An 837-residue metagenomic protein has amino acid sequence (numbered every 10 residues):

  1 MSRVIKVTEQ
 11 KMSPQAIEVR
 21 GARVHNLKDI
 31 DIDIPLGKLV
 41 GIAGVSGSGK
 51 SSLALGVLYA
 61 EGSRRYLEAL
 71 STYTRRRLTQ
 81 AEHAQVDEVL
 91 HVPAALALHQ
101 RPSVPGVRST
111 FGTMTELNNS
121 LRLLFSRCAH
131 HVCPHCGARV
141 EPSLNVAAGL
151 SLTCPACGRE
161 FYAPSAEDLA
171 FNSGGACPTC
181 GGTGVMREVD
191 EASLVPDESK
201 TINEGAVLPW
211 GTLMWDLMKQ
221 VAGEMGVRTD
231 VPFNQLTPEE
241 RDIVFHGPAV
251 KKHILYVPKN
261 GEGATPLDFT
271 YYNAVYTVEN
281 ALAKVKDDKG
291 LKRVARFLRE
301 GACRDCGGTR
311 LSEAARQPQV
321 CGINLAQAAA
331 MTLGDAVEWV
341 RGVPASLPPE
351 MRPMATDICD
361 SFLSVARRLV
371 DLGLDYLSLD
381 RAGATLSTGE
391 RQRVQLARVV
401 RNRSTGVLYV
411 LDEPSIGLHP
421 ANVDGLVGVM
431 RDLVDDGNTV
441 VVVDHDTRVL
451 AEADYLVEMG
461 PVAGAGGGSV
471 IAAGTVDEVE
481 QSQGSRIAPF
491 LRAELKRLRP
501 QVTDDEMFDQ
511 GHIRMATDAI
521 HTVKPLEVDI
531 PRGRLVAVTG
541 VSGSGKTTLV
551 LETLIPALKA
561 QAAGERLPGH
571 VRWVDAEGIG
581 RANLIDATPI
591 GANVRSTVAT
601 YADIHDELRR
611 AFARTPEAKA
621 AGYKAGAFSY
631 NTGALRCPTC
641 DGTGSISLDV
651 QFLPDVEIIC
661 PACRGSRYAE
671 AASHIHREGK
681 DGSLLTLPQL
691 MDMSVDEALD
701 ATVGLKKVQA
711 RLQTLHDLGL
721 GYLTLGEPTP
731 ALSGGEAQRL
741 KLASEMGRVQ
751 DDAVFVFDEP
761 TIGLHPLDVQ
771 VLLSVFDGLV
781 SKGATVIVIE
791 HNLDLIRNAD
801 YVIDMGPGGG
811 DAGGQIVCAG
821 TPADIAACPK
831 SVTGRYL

Functional and structural regions predicted by a protein language model:
M1-L837: Conserved phosphate-binding elements of NTP-dependent enzyme cores
